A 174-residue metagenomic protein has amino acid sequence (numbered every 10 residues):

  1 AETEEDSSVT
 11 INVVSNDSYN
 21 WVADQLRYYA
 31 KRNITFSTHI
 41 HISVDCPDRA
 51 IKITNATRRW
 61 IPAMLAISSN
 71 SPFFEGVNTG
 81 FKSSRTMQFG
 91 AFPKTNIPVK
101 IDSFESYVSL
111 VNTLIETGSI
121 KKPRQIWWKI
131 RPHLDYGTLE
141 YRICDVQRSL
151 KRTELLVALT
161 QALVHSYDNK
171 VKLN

Functional and structural regions predicted by a protein language model:
A1-N174: Phosphate/nucleotide-binding catalytic core
